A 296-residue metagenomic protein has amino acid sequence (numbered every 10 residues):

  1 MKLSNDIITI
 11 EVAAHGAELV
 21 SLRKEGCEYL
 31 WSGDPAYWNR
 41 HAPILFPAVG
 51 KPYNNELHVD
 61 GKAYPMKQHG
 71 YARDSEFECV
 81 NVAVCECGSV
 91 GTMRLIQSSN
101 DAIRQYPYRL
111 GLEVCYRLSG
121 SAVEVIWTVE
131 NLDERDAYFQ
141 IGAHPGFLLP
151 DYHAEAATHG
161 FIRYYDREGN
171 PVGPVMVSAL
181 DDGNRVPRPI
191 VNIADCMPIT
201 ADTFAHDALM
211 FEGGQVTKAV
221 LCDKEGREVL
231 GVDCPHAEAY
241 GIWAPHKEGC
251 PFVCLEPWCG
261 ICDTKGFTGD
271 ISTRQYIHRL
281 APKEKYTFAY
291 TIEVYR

Functional and structural regions predicted by a protein language model:
M1-V59, A63-K67, Q215-A237, E284-Y295: Beta-strand-rich N-terminal accessory domains
L3, Q97-Y152: Acidic, contiguous internal or C-terminal segments within carbohydrate-active enzymes that form a structured patch used
I8, K24, H69, D74-V82 (+1 more regions): Acidic/His-leaning functional-site neighborhoods
K62-G120: Extended, loop-rich substrate-binding clefts of extracytoplasmic carbohydrate-active enzymes
G91-M93, L112-V114, V125, I141-A143 (+4 more regions): Hydrophobic residues positioned within well-ordered beta-strands of beta-sheet architectures
R94-N100, W258-G260, E293: Generic short beta-strand segments
D136-Y138, G146-L149, H153-P235: Active-site/ligand-binding surface loops and adjacent short beta/alpha elements that line catalytic pockets across
R274-Y286: Intrinsically disordered, low-complexity Pro/Gly/Ser/Thr-rich segments with frequent PxxP/GP/PP motifs and embedded
